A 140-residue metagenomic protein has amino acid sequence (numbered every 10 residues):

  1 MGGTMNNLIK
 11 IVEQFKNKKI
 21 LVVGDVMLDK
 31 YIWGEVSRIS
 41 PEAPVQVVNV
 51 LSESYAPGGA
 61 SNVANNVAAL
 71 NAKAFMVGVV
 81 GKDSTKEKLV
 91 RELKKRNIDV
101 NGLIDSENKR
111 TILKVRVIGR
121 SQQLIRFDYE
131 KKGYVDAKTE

Functional and structural regions predicted by a protein language model:
G2, K10-E13, K18-K19, N66-A68 (+3 more regions): Nucleotide/pyrophosphate-binding catalytic subdomain
G2-S37: Positively charged, low-complexity intrinsically disordered leader regions
N7-I9, P41, V45-L113: Substrate-binding N-lobe of the ribokinase-like
I20, I39-Q46, V135: Mobile, glycine- and charge-enriched loop segments and immediately flanking short secondary-structure elements within
V23, V77-V79, I118: Short hydrophobic segments within beta-strands
D29, D83, G133: Flexible, glycine-rich phosphate/dinucleotide-binding loops and adjacent beta-alpha linkers at cofactor/substrate
W33-E42, I118-G119: Short, flexible, mixed-charge acidic loops at enzyme active sites
L103-K109, R116-E140: Conserved phosphate-binding/catalytic loop of the ribokinase/pfkB sugar-kinase fold
